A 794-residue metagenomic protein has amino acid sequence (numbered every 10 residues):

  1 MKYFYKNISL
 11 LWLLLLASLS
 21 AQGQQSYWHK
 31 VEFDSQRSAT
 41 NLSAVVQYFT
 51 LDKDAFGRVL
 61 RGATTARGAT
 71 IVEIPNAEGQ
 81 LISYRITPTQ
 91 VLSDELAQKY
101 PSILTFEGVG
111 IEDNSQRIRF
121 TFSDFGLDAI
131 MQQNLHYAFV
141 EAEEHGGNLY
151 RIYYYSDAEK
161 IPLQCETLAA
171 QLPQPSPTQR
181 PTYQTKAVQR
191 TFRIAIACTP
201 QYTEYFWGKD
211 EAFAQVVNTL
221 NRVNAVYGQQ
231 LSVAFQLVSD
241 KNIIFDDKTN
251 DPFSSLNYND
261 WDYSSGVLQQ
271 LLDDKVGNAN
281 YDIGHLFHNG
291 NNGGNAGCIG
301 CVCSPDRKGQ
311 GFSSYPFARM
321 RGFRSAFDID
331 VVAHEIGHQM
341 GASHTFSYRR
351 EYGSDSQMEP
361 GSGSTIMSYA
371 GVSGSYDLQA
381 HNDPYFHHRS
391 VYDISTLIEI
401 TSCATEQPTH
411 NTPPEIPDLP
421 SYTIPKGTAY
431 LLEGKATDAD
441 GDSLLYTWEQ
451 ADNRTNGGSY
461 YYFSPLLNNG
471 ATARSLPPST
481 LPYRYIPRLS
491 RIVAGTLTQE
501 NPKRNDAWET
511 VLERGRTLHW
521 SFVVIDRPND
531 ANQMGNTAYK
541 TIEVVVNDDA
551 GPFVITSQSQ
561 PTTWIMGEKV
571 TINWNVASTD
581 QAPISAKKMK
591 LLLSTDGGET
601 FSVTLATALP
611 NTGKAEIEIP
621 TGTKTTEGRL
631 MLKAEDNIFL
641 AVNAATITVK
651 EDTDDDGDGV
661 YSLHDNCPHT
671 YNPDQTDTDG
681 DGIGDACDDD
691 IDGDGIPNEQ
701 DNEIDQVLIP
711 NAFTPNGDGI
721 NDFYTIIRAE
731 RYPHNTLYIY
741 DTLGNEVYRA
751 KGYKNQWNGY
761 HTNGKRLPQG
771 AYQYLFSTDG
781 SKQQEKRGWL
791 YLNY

Functional and structural regions predicted by a protein language model:
G23-E144, D262-G266: N-terminal prosegments of processed precursors
S26-S38, Y150-I299: Fold-level signature of zinc-dependent metallopeptidase catalytic domains
Q236, L445-R514, P583-E616: Exoplasmic/lumenal beta-rich domain surfaces
V238-D262, P305-N382, E449, N453-S459: The catalytic-center signature of Zn2+-dependent metalloproteases
I398-E415, V544-F553: Proline/serine/threonine-rich low-complexity linkers at boundaries of modular beta-sandwich domains
K435-D440, D452, V524-D526, I572 (+2 more regions): Extracellular acidic, Ser/Thr/Pro-rich low-complexity tracts
K650-N721, Y732, Y738: Extracellular calcium-associated, cysteine-rich motifs in secreted modular proteins
E703-Y794: Short loop/turn motifs at secondary-structure boundaries
